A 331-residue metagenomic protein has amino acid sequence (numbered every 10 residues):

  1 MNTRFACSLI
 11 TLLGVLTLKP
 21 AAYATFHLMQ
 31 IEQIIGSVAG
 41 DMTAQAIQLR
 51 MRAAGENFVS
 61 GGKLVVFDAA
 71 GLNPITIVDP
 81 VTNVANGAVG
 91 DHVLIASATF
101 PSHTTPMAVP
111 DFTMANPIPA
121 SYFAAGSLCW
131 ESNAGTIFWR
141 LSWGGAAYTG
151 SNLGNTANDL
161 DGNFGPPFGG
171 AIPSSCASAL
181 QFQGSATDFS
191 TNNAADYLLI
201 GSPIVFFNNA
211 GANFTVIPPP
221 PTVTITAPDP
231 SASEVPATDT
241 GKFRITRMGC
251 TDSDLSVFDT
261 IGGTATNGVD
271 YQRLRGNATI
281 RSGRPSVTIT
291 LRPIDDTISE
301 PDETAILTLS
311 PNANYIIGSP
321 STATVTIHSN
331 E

Functional and structural regions predicted by a protein language model:
M1-T25: Sec-dependent, cleavable N-terminal signal peptides
N2-A6, G61-G62, T304-A305: Composition- and surface-driven signal marking solvent-exposed, interaction-prone regions in large proteins
G14, A21, S37, A54 (+8 more regions): Generic marker of residues within folded, mature protein domains
Y23-F58, G62-K63, A69-N73, N83-A88 (+1 more regions): Intrinsically disordered, low-complexity linkers and terminal tails enriched in Ser/Thr/Pro/Gly with interspersed basic
Q48, V65, L94, F258-T260 (+1 more regions): Short, conserved beta-strand segments within well-ordered enzyme catalytic domains that often line or immediately flank
N73-T82, V93, F112, L141 (+4 more regions): Generic detection of short hydrophobic beta-strand segments and adjacent strand-loop junctions
D79-H103, R275-D296: Intrinsically disordered, low-complexity Pro/Gly/Ser/Thr-rich segments with frequent PxxP/GP/PP motifs and embedded
P218-E331: Short boundary segments that mark the start of a structured unit
